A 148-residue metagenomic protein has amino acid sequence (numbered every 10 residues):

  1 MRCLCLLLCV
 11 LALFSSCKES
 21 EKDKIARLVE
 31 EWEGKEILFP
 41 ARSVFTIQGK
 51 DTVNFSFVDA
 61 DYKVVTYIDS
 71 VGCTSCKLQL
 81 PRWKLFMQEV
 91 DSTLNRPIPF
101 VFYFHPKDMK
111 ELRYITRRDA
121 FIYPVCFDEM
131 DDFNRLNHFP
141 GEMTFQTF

Functional and structural regions predicted by a protein language model:
M1-L4: Positively charged n-region of N-terminal signal peptides that target proteins for export
L13-S16: C-terminal motif of bacterial Sec signal peptides marking the signal peptidase cleavage site
K18-S56, K77-L78: N-terminal "domain-start" segment that seeds a small globular fold
T52-W83: Short active-site neighborhood of thiol/selenol oxidoreductases, capturing the structured segment around
D59, N95-I98, E142: Extracytoplasmic
V65-T66, P99-F102, P124-F127: Structural recognition of the beta-strand scaffold that forms the well-ordered cores of secreted hydrolase catalytic
G72, L78-R117, D132-N134: Structural microenvironment flanking redox-active thiols in thiol-disulfide oxidoreductases
R113-F145: Short, internal strand/loop/helix patches that form the active-site neighborhood or redox-interaction surface
